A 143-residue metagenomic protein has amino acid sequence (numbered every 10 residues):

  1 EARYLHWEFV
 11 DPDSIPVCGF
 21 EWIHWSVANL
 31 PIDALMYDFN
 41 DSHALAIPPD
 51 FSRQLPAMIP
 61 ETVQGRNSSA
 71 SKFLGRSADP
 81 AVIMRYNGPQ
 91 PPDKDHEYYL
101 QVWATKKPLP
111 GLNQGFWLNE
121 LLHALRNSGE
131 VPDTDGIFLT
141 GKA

Functional and structural regions predicted by a protein language model:
E1-A143: N-terminus-centered regions that define maturation/targeting leaders and the start of the first functional domain
